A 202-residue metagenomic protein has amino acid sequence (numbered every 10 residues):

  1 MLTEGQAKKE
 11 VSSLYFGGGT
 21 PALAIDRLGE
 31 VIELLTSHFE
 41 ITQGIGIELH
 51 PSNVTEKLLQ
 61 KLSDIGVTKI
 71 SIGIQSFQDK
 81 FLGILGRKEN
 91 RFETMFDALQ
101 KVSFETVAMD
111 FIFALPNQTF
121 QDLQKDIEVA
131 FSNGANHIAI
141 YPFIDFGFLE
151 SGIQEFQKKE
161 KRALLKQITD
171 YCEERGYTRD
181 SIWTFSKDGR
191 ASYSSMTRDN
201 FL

Functional and structural regions predicted by a protein language model:
M1-L2, E10-D170: Conserved non-cysteine loop/helix-boundary elements of the Radical SAM core domain that shape
F156-L202: A C-terminal junction/extension of Radical SAM enzymes
